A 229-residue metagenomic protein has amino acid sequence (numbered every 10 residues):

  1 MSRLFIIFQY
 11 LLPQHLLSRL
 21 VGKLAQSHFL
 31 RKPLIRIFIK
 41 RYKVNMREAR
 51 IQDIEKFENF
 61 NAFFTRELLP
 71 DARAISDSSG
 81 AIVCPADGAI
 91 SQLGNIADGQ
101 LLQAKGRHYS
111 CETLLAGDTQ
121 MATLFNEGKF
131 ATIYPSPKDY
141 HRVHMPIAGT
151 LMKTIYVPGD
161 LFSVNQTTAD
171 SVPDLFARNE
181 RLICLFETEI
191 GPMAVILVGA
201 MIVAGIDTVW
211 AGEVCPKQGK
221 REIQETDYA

Functional and structural regions predicted by a protein language model:
M1-A229: Contiguous, well-folded functional domains in the mature portion of proteins
